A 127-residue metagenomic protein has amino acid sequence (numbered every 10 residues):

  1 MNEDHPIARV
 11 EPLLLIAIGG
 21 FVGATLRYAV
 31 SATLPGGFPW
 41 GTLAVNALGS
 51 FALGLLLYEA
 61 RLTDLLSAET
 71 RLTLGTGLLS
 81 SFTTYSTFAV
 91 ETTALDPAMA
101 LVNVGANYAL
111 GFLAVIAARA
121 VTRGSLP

Functional and structural regions predicted by a protein language model:
M1-P127: Membrane-interface helix-loop junctions in multi-pass transporters/channels
